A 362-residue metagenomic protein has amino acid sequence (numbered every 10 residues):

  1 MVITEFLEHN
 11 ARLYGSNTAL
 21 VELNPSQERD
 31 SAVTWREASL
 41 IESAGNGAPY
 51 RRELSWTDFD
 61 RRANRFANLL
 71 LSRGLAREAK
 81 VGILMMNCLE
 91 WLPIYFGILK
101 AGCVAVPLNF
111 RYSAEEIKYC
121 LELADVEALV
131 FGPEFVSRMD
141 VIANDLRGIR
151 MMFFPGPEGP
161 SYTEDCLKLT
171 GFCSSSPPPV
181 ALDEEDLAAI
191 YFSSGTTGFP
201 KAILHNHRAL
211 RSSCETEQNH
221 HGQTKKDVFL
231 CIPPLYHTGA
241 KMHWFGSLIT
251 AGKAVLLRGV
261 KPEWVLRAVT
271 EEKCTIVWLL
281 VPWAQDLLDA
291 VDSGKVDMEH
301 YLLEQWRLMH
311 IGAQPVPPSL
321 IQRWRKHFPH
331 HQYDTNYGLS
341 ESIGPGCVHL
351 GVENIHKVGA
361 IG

Functional and structural regions predicted by a protein language model:
E5-L7, S72-R73, K100-K168: Structural core segment of the AMP-binding/adenylate-forming
E8, S16-C88, L92-F96, S113-K118 (+1 more regions): Conserved AMP-binding/adenylate-forming core of the ANL superfamily
G15-T18, F154-P157, F172-F192, F199 (+1 more regions): Conserved pre-ATP/AMP-binding loop-to-beta segment of ANL
L23-R52, V136-E184, V291-G294: ANL superfamily adenylate-forming
E53-T57, A188-S212: Conserved AMP-binding A3 loop
D60-R65, E184, I203-K225, I232 (+2 more regions): Conserved structural elements of the adenylate-forming
R211-V228, Y236-I276, A290-V291: Conserved AMP-binding/adenylation subdomain of ANL enzymes
I249, C274-L279, L288-H356: Gly/Ser/Thr-rich phosphate-binding loop
